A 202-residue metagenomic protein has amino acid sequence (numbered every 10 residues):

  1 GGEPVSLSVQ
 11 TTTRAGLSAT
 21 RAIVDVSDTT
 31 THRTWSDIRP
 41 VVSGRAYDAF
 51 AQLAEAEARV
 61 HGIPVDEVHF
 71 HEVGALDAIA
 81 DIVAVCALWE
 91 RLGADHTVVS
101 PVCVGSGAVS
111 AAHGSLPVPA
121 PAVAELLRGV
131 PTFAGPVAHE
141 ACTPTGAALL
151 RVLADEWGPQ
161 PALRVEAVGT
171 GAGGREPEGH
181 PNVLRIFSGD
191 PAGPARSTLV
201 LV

Functional and structural regions predicted by a protein language model:
G1-H61, A120-V123, G129-P131, V137-A147 (+1 more regions): Glycine-rich nucleotide/cofactor/substrate-binding loop typically near the N-terminus or early in the first domain
P4-S6, E67-H69, H96: Residues at or immediately flanking beta-strands
Q10, V68-L76, G107, A138: Conserved short loop/turn motifs at secondary-structure junctions
A19, V65, S197-L201: Short, solvent-exposed beta-strand edge segments and adjacent coil->beta transition regions
A22, D77, L150: Divalent metal-coordination and catalytic microenvironments
Q52-E72, L76: Alpha-helical transmembrane cores and adjacent cytosolic helix/loop segments of polytopic membrane transporters
F70-G93: Conserved phosphate/anionic-ligand binding catalytic regions in large, soluble enzymes, centered on
A94-R196, V202: Mobile "lid/hinge" segments at catalytic clefts and subdomain interfaces of large enzymes
